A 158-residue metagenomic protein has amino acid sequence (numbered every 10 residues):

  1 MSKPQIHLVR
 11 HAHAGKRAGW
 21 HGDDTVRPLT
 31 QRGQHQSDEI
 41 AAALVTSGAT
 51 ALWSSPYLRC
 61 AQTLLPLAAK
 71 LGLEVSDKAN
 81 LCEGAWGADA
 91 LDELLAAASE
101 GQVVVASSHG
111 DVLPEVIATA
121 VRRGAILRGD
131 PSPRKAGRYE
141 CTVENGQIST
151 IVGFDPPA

Functional and structural regions predicted by a protein language model:
M1-P4, P157-A158: Short, low-complexity, intrinsically disordered N-terminal peptides in bacterial proteins
K3-D89, A125-G129, P133-G137: Active-site-proximal alpha-helix that buttresses catalytic centers in soluble enzyme cores
I6-H7, E100-D111: Generic beta-sheet signal
T46-G48, A97-Q102: Glycine-rich phosphate-binding loop signature in dinucleotide/nucleotide-binding domains
R59-T63, V112-L113, Q147: Short phosphate-engaging motifs
D89-A97, G146: Short, surface-exposed amphipathic charged segments that create phosphate/polyanion-binding patches used for binding
V112-G124: Periplasmic/luminal catalytic loop of GT-C fold multi-pass membrane glycosyltransferases that transfer sugars from
V121-V152, P156: Domain-level recognition of soluble alpha/beta enzyme cores, biased toward histidine phosphatases/phosphomutases
